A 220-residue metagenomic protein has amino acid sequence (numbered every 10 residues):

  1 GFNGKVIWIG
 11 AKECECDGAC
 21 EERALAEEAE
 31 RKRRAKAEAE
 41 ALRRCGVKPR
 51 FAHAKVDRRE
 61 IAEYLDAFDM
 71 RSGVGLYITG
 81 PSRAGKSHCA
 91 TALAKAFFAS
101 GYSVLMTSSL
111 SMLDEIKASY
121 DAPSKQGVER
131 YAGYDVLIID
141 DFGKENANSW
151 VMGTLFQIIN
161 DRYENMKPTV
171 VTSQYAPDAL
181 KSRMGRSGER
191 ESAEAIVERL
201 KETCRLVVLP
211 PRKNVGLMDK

Functional and structural regions predicted by a protein language model:
G1-I61, L217-K220: A short, basic N-terminal segment
A52-L76: The Walker A/P-loop phosphate-binding site
A62-L65, P81, F98-Y134, N146-S149 (+1 more regions): Short glycine-rich substrate-engagement loop in P-loop NTPases that contacts/grips substrate
G73-T91: Walker A/P-loop nucleotide-binding motif
G73-Y77, S103-V104, V136, P168-V170: Residue-level preference for the first positions of well-ordered beta-strands
H88-Y102: P-loop NTPase Walker A phosphate-binding motif
S103, M112-A122, F142-K220: Replace "adjacent to P-loop NTPase cores in ATP/GTP-dependent enzymes" with "adjacent to NTP-binding cores
